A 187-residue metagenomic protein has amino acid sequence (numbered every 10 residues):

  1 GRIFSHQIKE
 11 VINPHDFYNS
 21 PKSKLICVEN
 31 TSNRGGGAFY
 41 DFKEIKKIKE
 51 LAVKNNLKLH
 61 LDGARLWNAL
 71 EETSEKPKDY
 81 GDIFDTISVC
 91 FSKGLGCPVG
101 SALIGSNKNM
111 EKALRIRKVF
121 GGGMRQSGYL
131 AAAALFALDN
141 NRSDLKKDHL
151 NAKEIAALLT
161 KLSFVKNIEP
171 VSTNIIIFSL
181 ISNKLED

Functional and structural regions predicted by a protein language model:
G1-D187: Conserved PLP-enzyme active-site core in the AAT-like
